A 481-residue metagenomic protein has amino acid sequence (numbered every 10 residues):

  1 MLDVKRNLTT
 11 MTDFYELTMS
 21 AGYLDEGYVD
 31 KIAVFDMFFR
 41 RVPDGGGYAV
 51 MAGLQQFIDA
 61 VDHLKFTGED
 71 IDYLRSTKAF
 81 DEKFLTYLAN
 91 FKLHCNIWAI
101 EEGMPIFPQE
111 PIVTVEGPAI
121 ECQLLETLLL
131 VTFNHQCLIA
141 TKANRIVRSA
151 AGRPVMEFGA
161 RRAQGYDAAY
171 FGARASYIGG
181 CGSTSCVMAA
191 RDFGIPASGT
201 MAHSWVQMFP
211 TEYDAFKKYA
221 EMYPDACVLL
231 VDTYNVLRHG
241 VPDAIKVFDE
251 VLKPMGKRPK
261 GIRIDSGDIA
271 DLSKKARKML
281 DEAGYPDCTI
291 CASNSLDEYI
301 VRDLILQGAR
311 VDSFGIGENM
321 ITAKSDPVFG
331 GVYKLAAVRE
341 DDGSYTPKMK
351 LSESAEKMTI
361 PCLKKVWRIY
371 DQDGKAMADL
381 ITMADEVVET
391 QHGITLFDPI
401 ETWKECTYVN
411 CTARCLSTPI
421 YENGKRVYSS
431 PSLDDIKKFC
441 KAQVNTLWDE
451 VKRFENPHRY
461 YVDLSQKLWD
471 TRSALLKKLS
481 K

Functional and structural regions predicted by a protein language model:
M1-D225, L252, K334-K481: Ordered alpha/beta subdomains of enzyme catalytic regions
S204-M377: Glycine-rich phosphate/ribose-binding loops and adjacent secondary-structure elements that form binding surfaces
